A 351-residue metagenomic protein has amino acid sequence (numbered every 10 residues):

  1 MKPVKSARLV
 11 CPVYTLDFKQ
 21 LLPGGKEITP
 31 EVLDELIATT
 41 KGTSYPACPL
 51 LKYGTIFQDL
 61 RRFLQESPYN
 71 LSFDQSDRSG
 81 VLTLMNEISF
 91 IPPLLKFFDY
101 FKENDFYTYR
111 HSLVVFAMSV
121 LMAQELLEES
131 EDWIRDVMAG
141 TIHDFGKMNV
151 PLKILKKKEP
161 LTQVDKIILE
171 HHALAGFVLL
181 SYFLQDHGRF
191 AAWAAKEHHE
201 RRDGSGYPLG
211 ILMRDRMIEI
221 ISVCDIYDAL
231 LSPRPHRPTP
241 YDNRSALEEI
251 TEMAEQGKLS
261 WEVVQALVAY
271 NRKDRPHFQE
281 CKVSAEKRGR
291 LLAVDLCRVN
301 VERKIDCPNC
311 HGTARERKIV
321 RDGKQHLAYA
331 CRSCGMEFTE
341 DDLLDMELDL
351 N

Functional and structural regions predicted by a protein language model:
M1-L95, P240-A314, R321-N351: Terminal helices and disordered tails flanking the catalytic cores of nucleotide-processing hydrolases
R8, D17, K96, N149-V150 (+5 more regions): Residue-level signal for pocket-adjacent positions within structured domains
T40, Y45-E170, F177, Y182-H187: Acidic/His-rich, divalent-metal-binding segments that scaffold phosphate/diphosphate chemistry
F101, G210, K318-R321: Short, solvent-exposed loop/turn elements at beta->coil junctions and helix N-caps that rim active or binding pockets
R110, E131, D215-R216, E302: A generic fold-level signal
V115, M138, I142-N149, I167-V178 (+1 more regions): Alpha-helical scaffolding flanking metal-ion-dependent phosphate/phosphodiester catalytic sites
N149, K153, H199, D203-G206 (+3 more regions): Short amphipathic alpha-helical interaction/hinge segments
K156-D165, A194-A195, D215-E219, L267-K273 (+2 more regions): Short alpha-helical linear motifs
